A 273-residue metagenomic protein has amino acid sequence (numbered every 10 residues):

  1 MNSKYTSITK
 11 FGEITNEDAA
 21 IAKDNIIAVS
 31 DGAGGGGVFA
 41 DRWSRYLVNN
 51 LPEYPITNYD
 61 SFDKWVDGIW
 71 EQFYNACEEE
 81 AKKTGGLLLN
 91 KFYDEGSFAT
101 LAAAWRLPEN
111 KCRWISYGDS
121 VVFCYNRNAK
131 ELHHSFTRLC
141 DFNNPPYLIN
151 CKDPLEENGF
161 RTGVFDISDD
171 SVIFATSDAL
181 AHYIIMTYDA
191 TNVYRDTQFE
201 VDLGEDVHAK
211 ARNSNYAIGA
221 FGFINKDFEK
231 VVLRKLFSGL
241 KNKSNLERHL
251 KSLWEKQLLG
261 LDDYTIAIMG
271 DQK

Functional and structural regions predicted by a protein language model:
M1, I26, W105, V232-L233: Catalytic phosphate/metal-binding cores of nucleic-acid and nucleotide-processing enzymes, i.e., regions that mediate
M1-P55, S120, D153-V164, G260-A267: N-terminal entry segment of metal-dependent catalytic domains or homologous docking segments
N2-T15, E79-F92, N126-S168, G239-L253 (+1 more regions): PP2C/PPM family metal-dependent serine/threonine protein phosphatase catalytic domain, recognizing the conserved
E13-A22, D94-E109, R113, R138-M186: Acidic loop->beta-strand submotif enriched in PP2C/PPM serine/threonine phosphatases
A28-S30, I115-Y117, F174-T176: Short hydrophobic beta-strand that contains or immediately precedes a catalytic carboxylate
G37-V38, C124-Y125, Y183-I185: Short helix/loop capping segments that flank catalytic or ligand/cofactor-binding pockets
D60-Y125, N158-S168, L250-L261, M269: Catalytic core of PPM/PP2C metal-dependent serine/threonine phosphatase domains
R161-K273: C-terminal catalytic subdomain
